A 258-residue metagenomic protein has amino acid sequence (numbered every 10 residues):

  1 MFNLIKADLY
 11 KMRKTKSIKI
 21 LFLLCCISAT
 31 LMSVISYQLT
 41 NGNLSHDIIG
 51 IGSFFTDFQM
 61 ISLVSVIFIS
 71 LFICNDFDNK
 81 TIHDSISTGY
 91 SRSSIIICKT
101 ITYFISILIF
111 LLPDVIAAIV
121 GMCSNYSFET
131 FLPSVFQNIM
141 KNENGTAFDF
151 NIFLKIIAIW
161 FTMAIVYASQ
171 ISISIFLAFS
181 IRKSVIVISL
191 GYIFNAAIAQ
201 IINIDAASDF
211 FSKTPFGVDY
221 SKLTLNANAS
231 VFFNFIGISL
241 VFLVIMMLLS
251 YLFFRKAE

Functional and structural regions predicted by a protein language model:
M1-C25: Aromatic- and glycine-rich beta-strand/loop motifs that create alpha-glucan
Y10-M12, K16, S53, I97 (+3 more regions): A generic "structured core" feature
K16-I20, S91-S93, I97, K183-V187 (+1 more regions): Membrane-helix interface segments
L21-S28, I186-I198, F211-F216: Central hydrophobic cores of alpha-helical transmembrane segments in multi-pass integral membrane proteins
C25-F72, D76, I97-I181, A199-Q200 (+1 more regions): Secretory targeting signals
I69-T88, R92: Transmembrane helix boundary and interhelical loop/hinge segments in multi-pass membrane proteins
I238-E258: Junction motif at the cytosolic side of a transmembrane helix
